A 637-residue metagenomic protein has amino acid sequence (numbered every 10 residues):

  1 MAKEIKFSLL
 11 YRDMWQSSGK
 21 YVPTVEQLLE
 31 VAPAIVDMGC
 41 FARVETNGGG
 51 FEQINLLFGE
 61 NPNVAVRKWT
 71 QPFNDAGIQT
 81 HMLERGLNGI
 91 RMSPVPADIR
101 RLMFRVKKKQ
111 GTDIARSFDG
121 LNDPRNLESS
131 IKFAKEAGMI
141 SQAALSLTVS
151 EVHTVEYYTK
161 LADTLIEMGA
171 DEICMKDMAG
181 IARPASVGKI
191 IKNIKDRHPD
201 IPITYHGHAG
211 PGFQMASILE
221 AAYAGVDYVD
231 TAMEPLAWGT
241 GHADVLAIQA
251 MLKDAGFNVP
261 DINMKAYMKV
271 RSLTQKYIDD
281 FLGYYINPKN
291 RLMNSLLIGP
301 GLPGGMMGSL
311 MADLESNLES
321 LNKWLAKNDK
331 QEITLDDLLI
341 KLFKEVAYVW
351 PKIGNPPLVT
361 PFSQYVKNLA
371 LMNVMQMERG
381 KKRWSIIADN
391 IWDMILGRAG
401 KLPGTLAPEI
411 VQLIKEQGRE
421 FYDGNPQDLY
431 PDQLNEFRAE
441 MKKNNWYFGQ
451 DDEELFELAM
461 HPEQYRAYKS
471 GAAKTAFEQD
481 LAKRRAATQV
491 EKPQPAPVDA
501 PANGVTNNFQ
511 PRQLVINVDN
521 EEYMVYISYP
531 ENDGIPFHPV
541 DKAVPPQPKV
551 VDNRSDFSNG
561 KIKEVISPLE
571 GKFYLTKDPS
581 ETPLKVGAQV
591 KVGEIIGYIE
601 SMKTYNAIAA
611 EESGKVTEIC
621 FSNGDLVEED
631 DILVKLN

Functional and structural regions predicted by a protein language model:
K6-D13, A42-T46, I78-R85, A115-R116 (+4 more regions): Hydrophobic faces of well-ordered beta-strands that scaffold small-molecule active sites in alpha/beta enzyme cores
M14, S117, I173, G225 (+2 more regions): Conserved, mostly hydrophobic/aromatic
P33, G48-L161, G180-R183: Active-site beta->alpha loop and helix N-cap motifs at the rims of alpha/beta catalytic domains
V36-I54, K289-L297, G301, G305-Q547: Terminal or standalone catalytic/regulatory effector modules within metabolic enzymes and repeat proteins
Y157-L161, P211-A224: Catalytic cores of alpha/beta
D177, A224-G241: Glycine-rich phosphate-binding active-site loops on the catalytic face of alpha/beta enzymes
A216, G241, Q249-L252, G256-N322 (+2 more regions): Core active-site phosphate/anionic-ligand binding loop and the adjoining beta-turn-alpha structural block in enzyme
D552-N637: Structured functional modules or segments
